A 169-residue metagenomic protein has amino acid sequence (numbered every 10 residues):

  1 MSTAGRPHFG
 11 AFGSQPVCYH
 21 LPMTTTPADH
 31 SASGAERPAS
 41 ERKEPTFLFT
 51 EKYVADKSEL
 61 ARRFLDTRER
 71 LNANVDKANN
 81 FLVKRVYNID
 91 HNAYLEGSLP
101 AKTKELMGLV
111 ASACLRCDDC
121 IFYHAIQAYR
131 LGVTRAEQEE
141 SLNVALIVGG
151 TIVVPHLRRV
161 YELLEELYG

Functional and structural regions predicted by a protein language model:
S2-F9: Extreme N-terminal basic, low-complexity initiation segments that serve as generic localization/processing leaders
F9-F12, Y19: Aromatic (phenylalanine/tyrosine) cluster motif
C18-T103, H156-G169: Acidic, glycine/proline-rich low-complexity segments that act as flexible tails and inter-domain linkers
Y94, L115-R116, V133: Residues in soluble alpha-helical coiled-coils and helical-bundle/repeat scaffolds
A101-L106, A136-S141: Alpha-helical scaffolds flanking conserved acidic
M107, A111-Y123: Short, thiol/selenol-centered motifs that function as redox-active sites or metal-ligating centers
H124-R135: Iron-sulfur (Fe-S) cluster-binding segments and ferredoxin-like electron-carrier domains, especially [2Fe-2S]
R135, S141-V154, R158-G169: C-terminal binding/interaction regions
